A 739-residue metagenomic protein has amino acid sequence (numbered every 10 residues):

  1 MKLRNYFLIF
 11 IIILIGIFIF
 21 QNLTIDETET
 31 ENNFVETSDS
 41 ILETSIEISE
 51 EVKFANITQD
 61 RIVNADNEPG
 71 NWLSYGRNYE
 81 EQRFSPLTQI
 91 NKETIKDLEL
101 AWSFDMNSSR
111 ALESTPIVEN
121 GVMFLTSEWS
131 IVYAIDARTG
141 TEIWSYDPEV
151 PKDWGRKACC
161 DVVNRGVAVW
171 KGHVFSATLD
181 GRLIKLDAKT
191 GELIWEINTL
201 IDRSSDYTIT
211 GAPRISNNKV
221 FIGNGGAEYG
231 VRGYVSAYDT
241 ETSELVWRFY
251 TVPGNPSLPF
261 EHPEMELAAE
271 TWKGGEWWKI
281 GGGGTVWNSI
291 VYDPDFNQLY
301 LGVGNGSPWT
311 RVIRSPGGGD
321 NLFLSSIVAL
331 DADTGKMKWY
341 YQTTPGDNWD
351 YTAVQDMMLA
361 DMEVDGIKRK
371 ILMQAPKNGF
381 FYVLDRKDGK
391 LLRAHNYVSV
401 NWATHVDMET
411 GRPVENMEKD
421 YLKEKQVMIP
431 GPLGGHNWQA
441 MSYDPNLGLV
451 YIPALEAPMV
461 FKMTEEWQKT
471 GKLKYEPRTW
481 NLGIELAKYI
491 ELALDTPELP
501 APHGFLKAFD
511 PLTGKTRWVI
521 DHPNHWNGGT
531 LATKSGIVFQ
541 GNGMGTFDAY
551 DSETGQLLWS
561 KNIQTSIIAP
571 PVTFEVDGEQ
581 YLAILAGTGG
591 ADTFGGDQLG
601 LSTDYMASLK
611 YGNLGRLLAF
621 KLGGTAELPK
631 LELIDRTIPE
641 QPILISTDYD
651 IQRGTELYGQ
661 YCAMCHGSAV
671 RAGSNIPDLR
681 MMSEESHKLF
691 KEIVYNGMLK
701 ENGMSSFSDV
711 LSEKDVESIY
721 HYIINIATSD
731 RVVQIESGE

Functional and structural regions predicted by a protein language model:
S38-L100, P256-E266, R412-M417, D495-T496 (+2 more regions): Blade/loop signatures of beta-propeller domains
S49, E632-Q660, N702-E739: Flexible coil segments in periplasmic/lumen-exposed cytochrome c-class electron-transfer proteins
W72-G76, A111-I131, R156-R182, T208-Y229 (+8 more regions): Repeat-blade elements of multi-bladed beta-propeller folds
F104-T115, S145-A168, L193-A212, Y250-S289 (+8 more regions): Extracytoplasmic beta-rich repeat domains
I222-Y234, G274, L301-N321, E456-L499 (+1 more regions): Short, conserved, GDST-rich strand-edge loop motifs in beta-rich repeat architectures
V572-D635: Blade-level signature of beta-propeller repeat domains, shared across WD40, Kelch, NHL, RCC1 and BNR/Asp-box propellers
L628-D650, A663-M682: His/Cys-centered metal/cofactor-coordination and adjacent catalytic loops
T655, G667-K700, S706: Gly/Gly-Pro-rich "capping" loops immediately C-terminal to redox-active cysteine motifs in periplasmic/lumenal
